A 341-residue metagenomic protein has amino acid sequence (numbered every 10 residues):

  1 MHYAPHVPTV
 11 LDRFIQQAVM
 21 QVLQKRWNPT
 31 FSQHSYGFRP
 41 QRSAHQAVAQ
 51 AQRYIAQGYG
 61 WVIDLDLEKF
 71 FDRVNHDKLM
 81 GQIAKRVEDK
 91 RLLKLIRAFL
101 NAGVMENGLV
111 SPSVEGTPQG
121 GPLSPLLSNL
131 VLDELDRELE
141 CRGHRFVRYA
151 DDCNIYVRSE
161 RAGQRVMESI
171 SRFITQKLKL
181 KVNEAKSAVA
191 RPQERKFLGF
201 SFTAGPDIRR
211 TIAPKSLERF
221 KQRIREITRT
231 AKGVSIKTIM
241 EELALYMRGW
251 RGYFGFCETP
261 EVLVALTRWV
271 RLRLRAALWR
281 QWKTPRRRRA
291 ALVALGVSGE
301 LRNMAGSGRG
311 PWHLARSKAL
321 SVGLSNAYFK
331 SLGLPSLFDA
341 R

Functional and structural regions predicted by a protein language model:
M1-R341: Non-catalytic terminal/accessory segments
